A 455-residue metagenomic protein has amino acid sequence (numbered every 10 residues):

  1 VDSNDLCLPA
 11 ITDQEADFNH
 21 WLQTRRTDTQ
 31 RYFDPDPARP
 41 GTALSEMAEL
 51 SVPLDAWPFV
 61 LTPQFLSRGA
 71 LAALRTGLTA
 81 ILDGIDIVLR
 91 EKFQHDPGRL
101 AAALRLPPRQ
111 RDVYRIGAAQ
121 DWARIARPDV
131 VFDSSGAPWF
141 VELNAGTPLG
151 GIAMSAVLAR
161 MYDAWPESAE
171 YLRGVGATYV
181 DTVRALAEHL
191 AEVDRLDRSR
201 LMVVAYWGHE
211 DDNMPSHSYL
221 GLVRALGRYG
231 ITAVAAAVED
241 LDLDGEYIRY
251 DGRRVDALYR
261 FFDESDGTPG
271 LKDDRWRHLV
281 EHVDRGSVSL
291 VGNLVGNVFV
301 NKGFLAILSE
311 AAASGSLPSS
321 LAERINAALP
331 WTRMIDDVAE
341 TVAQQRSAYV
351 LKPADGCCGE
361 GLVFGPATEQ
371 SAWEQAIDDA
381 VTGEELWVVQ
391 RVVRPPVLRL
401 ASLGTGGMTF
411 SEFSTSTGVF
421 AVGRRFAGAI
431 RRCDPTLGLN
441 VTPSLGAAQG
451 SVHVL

Functional and structural regions predicted by a protein language model:
V1-L455: Preference for protein termini
